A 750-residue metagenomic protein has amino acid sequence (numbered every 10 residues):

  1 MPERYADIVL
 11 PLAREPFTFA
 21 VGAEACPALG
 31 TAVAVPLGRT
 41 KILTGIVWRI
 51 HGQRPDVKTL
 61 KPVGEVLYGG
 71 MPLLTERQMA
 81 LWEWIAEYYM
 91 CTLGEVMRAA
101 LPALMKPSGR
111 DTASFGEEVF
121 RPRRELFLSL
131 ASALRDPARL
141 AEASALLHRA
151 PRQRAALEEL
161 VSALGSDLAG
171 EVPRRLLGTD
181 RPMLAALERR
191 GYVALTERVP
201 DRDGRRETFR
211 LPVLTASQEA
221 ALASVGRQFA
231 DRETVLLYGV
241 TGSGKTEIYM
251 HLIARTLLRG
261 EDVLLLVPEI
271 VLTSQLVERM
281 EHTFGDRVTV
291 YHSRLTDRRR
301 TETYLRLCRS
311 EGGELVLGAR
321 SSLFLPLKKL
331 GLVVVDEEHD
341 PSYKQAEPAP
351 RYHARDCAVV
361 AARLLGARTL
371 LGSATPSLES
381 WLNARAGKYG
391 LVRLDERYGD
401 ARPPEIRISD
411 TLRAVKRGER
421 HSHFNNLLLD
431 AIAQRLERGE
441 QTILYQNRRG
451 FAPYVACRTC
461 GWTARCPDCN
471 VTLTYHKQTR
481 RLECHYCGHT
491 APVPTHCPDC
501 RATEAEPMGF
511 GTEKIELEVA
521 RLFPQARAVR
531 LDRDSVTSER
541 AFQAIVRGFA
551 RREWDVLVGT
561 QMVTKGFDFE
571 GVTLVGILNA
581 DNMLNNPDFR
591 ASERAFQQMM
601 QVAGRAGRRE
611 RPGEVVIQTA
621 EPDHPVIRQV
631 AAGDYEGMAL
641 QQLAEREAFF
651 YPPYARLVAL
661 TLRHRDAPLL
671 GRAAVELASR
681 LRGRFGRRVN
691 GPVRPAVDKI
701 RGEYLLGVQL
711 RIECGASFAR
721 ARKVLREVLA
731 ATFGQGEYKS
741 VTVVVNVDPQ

Functional and structural regions predicted by a protein language model:
M1, K477, D698-G702: Short, ordered beta-strand-loop transition motifs
M1-S373, R385-A401, R684, Q709-R711 (+1 more regions): Accessory, non-ATPase domains that flank or precede helicase/AAA+ motor cores in DNA-metabolism machines
M90, P102, G178, G488 (+2 more regions): Glycine-centered secondary-structure boundary/capping sites
F209-T215, E219, D231-G671, S679 (+6 more regions): Inter-lobe coupling/hinge segments of SF2-like helicase ATPases
L677-V728: C-terminal structured "cap/appendage" subdomains that terminate the fold
